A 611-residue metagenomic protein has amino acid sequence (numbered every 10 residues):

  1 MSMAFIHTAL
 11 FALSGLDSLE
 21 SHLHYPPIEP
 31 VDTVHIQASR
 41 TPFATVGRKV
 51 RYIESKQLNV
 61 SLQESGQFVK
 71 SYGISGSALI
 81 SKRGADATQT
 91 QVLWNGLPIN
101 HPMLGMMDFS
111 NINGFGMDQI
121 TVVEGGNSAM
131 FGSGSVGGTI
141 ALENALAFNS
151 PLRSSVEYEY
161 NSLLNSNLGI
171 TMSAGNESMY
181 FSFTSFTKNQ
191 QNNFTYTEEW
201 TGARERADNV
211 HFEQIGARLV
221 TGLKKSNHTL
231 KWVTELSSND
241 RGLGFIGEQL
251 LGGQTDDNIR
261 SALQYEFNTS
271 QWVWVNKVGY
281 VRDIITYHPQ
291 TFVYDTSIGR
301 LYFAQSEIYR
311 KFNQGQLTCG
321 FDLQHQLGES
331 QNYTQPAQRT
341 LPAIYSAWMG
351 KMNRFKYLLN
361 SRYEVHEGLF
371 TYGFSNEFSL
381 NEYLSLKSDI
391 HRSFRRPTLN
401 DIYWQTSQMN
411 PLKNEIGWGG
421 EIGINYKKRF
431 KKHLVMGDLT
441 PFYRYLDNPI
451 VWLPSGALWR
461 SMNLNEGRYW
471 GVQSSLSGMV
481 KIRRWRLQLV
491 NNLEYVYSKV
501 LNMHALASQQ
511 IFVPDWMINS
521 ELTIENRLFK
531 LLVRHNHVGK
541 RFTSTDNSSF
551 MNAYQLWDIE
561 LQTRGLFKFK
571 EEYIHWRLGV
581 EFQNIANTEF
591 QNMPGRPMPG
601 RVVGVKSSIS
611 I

Functional and structural regions predicted by a protein language model:
A12, N193-Y196, K540-T543, L561-I611: C-terminal beta-signal and adjacent terminal beta-strands/loops of Gram-negative outer-membrane beta-barrel proteins
P30-N59, L79, A87: N-terminal periplasmic "start-of-domain" segments of outer-membrane beta-barrel proteins
L62-P98: Extracytoplasmic beta-strand/coil segments of soluble accessory domains associated with Gram-negative outer-membrane
L97-G125: Short acidic/polar hinge/loop motifs at secondary-structure boundaries that mediate gating or recognition
A141, N149-P151, A174-Q254: Periplasmic-side early beta-strands and strand-to-turn transitions of outer-membrane beta-barrels
S155, Q249-N268, S379, Y383-S385 (+3 more regions): Outer-membrane beta-barrel signature, preferentially recognizing the C-terminal barrel domain of Gram-negative
T221-N239, T255-S379, G437-P441, Q473-M479 (+1 more regions): Face-selective signature of the C-terminal outer-membrane beta-barrel domain
K351-N353, L434-Y445, N463-F542, R577: Gram-negative outer-membrane beta-barrel transporters
